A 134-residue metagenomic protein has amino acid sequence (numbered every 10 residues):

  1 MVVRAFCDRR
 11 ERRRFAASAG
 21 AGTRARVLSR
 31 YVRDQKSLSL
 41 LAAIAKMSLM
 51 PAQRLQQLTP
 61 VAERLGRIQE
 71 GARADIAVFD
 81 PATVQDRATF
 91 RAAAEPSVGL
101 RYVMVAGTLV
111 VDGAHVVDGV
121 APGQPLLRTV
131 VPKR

Functional and structural regions predicted by a protein language model:
M1-R134: Active-site microenvironment of metallo-dependent hydrolases
